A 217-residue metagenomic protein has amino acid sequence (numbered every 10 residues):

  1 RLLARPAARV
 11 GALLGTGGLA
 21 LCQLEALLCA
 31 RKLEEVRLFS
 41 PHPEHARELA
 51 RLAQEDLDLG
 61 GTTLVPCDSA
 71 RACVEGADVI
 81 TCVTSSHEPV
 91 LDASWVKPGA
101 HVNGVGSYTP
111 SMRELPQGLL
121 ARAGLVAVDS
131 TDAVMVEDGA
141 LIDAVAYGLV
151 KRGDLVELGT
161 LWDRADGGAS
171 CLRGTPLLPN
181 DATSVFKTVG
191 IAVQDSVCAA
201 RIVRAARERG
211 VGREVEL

Functional and structural regions predicted by a protein language model:
L3-V10, K32, K97-P98: Short helix-loop-beta connector
G11-A12, S184: Conserved beta-strand elements of the Class I
G15-G17: Glycine-rich Rossmann-fold phosphate-binding loop(s) that bind the pyrophosphate of adenine dinucleotide cofactors
A20-L21: N-terminal Rossmann-fold NAD(P) dinucleotide-binding loop
L24, L28-C29: Gly/Ala-rich phosphate-binding loop of Rossmann-like dinucleotide-binding domains, activating on the conserved
A30-L57: NAD(P)-binding Rossmann-fold cofactor-contacting core
G60-L149: Rossmann-like adenosine-cofactor binding region
M112-L217: Adenosine-phosphate binding glycine-rich loop
